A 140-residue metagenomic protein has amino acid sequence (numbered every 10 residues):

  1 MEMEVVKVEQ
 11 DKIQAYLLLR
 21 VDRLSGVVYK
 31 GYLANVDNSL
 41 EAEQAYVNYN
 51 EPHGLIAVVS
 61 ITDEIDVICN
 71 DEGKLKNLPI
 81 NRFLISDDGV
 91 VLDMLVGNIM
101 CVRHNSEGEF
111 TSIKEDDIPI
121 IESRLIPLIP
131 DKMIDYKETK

Functional and structural regions predicted by a protein language model:
E2-N50, G54-K140: Domain-length accessory/inserted modules outside core catalytic folds
